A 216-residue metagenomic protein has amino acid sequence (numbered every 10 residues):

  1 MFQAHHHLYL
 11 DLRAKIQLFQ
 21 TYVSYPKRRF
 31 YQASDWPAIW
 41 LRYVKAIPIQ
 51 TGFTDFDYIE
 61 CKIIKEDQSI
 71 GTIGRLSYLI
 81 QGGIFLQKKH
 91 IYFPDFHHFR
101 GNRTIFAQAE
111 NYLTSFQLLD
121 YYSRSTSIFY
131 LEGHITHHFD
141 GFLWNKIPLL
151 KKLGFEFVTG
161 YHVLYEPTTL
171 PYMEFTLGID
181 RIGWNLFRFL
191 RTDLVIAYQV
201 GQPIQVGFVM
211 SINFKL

Functional and structural regions predicted by a protein language model:
M1-L216: Exposed, low-structure sequence patches enriched in small/polar residues
